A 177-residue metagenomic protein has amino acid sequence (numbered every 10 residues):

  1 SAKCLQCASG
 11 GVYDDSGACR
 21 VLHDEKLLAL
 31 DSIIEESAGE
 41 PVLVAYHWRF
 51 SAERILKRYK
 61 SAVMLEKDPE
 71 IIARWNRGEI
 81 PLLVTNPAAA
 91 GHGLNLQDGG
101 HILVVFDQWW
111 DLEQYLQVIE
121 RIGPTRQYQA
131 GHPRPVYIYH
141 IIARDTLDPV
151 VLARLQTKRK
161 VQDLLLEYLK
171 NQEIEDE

Functional and structural regions predicted by a protein language model:
S1-Q97, L166-E177: Conserved Helicase C-terminal RecA-like lobe
Q6, M64, V105, H140-I142: Structural signal for conserved beta-strand scaffold positions within catalytic alpha/beta enzyme cores
S9, H47, Q108, I141-A143: Cofactor-binding loop segments of dinucleotide-utilizing enzymes, especially the Rossmann-like FAD- and NAD(P)+-binding
C19, W109-W110: Short, contiguous acidic/charged loop-to-helix segments that flank catalytic cores in large enzymes
K57-K60, Q97-H101, Q117-E120, A153-Q156: Short, glycine/charged-enriched secondary-structure capping and boundary segments
L83, I102-L103, I122: Short, well-ordered beta-strand core segments
N95-Q108, Y137-H140: A short beta-strand element within the Helicase C-terminal
W110-I119, G123-E177: A conserved SF2-helicase RecA2
